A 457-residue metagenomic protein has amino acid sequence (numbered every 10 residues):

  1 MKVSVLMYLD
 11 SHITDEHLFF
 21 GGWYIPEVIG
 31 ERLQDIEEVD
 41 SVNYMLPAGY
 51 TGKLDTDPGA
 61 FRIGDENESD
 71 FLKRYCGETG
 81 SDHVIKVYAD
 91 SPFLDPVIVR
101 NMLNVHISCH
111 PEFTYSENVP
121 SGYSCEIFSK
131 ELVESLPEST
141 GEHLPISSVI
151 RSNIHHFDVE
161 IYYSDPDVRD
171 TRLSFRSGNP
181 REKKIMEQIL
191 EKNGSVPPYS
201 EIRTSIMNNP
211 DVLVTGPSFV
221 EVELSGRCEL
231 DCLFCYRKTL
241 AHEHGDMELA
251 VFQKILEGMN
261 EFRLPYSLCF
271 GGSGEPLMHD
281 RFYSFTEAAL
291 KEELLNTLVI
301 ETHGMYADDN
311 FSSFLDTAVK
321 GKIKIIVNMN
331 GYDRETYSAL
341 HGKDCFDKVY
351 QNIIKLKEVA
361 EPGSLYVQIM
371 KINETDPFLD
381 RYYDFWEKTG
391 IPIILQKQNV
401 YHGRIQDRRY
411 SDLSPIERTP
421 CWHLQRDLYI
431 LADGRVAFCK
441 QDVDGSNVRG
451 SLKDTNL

Functional and structural regions predicted by a protein language model:
M1-G52: N-terminal glycine-rich phosphate-binding loop and ensuing alpha1 helix
I13-H17, R169-T171, A241-E243, D333-L340 (+1 more regions): A short acidic, helix-capping loop that chelates divalent metal ions and anchors anionic groups
P47-N104: Short phosphate-binding loop-to-helix
L94-R176, K184: Conserved core of the sugar-phosphate nucleotidyltransferase
V133, N179, L224, C228-E229 (+9 more regions): Generic structural signal for small/hydrophobic residues in well-ordered secondary structure, especially within
S174, K183-M207, V212-E221, G390-L457: Accessory C-terminal segments flanking Radical SAM cores
I206-K324, K343, D347, Q351: Conserved alpha-helical substructure of the radical SAM core
F262-G271, L290-V299, V319-M329, D347-Y410 (+1 more regions): Conserved C-terminal portion of the radical SAM core fold that forms the substrate/S-adenosylmethionine-binding
